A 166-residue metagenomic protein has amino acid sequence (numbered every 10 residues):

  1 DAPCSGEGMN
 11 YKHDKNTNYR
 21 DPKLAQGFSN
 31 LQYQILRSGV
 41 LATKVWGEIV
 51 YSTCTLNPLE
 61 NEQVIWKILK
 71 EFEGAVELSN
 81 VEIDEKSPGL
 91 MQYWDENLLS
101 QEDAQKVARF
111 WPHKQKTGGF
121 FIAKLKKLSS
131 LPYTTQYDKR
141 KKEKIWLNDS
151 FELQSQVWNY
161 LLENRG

Functional and structural regions predicted by a protein language model:
D1-G166: S-adenosylmethionine
